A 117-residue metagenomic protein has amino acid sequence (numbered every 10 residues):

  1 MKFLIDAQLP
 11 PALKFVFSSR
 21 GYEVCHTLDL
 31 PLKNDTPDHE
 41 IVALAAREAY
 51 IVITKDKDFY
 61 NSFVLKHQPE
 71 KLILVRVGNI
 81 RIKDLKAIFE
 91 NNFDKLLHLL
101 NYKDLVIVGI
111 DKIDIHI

Functional and structural regions predicted by a protein language model:
F3-Y50: N-terminal first-folded block
S19, E90-K95: Ribonuclease/tRNase effector modules and their secretory precursors
C25, I53, I73-V75, V106: Hydrophobic/aromatic beta-strand patches that form the interior of the parallel beta-sheet core in alpha/beta enzyme
L32-E40, D56-K57, I80-D84: Residues at secondary-structure transition points
A46-F63: Acidic, metal-binding active-site segment of PIN/NYN-like and related structure-specific nucleases
Y60-F89: Mid-chain, well-packed structural core segment of small domains
K95-I117: Charged phosphate-binding loop/patch that engages nucleotide di/tri-phosphates or the phosphate backbone of nucleic
